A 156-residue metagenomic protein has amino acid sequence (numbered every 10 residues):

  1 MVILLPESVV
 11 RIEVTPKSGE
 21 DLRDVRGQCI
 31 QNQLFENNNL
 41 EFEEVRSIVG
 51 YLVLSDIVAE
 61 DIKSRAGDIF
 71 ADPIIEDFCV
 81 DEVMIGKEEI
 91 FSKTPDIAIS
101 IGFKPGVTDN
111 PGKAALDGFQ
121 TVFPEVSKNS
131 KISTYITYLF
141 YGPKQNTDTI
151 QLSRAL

Functional and structural regions predicted by a protein language model:
M1-L156: Core nucleic-acid recognition elements
